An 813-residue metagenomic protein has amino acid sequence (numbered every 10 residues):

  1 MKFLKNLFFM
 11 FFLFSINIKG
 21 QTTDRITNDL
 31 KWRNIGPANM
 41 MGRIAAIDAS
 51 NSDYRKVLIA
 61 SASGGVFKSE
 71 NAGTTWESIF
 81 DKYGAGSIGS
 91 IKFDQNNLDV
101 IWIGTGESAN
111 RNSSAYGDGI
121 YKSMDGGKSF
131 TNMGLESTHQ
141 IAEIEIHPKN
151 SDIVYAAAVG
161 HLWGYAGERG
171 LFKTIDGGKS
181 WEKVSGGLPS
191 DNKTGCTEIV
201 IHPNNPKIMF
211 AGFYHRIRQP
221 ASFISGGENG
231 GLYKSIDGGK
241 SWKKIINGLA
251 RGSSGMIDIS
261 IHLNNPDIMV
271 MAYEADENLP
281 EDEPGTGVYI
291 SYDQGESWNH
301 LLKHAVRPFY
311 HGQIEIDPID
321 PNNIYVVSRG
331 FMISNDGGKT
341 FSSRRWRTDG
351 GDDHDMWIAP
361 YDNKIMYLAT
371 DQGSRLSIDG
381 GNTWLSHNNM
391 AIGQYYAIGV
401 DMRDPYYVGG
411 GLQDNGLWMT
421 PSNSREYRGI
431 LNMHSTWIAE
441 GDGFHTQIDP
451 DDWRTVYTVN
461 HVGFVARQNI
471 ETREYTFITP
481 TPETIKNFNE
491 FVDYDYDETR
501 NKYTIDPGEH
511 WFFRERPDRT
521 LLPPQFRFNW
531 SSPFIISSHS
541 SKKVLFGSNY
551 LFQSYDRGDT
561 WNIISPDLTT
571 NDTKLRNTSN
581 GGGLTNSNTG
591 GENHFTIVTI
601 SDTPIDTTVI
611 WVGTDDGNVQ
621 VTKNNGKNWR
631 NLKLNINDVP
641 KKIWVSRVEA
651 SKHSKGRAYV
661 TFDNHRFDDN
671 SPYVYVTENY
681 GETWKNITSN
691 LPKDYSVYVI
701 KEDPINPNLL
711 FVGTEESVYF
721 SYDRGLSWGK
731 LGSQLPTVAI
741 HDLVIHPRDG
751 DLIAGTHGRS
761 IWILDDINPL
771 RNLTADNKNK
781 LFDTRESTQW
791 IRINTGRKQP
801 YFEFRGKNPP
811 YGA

Functional and structural regions predicted by a protein language model:
M1-T23: Bacterial Sec-dependent N-terminal signal peptides
Q21-R805: Beta-propeller blade termini and top-face loops
R805-A813: Basic, amphipathic N-terminal segments
